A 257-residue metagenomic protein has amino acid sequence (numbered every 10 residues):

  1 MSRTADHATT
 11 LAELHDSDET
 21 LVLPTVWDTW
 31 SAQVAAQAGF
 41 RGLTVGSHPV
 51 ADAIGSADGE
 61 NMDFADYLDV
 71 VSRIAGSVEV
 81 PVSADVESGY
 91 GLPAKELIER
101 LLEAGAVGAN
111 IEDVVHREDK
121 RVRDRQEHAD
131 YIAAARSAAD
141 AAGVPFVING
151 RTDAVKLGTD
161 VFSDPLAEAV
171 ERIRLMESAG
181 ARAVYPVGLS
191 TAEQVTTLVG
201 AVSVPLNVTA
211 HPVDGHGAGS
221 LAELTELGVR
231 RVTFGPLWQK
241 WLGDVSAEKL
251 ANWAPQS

Functional and structural regions predicted by a protein language model:
S2-P236, K240-G243, A247, N252-W253: Alpha/beta enzyme core
